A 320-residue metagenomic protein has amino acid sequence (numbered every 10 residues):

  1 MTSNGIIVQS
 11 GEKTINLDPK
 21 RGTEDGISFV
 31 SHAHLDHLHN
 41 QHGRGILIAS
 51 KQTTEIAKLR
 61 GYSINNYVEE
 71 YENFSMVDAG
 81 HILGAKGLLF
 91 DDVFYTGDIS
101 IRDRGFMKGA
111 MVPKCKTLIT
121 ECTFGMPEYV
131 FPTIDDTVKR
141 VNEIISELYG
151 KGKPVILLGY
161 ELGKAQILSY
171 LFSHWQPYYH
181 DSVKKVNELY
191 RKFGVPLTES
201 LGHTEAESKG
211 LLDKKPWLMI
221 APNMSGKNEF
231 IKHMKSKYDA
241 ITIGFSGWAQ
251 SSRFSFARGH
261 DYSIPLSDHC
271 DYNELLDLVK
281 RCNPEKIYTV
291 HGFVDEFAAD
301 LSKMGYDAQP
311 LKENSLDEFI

Functional and structural regions predicted by a protein language model:
M1-R21, Y67, R104, K192-W217 (+1 more regions): A short, well-structured beta->alpha microelement
M1-S3, M111-V112, M126-L201, A206-L211 (+1 more regions): Binuclear metal-ion centers of metallo-dependent hydrolases, dominated by the metallo-beta-lactamase
T2-S3, A206-I320: C-terminal regulatory/interaction regions
T2-T23, I27, A33-I156, G163 (+1 more regions): His/Asp/Glu-rich metal-coordinating catalytic cores of metallo-dependent phosphodiesterases/hydrolases acting on
L38, A85, D103-R104, K164-L168 (+3 more regions): Short, well-ordered alpha-helical microsegments
Q41-G43, A110-K114, F172, H233-Y238 (+1 more regions): Short, conserved loop/helix-junction motifs that constitute active-site signature segments in enzyme catalytic cores
G45-E55, I119, Q176-V186, G244 (+1 more regions): Short internal beta-strands
H81-D91, I99, D103-R104, T117-F124 (+4 more regions): Active-site-proximal loop/helix segment associated with metal-binding centers of metalloenzymes
